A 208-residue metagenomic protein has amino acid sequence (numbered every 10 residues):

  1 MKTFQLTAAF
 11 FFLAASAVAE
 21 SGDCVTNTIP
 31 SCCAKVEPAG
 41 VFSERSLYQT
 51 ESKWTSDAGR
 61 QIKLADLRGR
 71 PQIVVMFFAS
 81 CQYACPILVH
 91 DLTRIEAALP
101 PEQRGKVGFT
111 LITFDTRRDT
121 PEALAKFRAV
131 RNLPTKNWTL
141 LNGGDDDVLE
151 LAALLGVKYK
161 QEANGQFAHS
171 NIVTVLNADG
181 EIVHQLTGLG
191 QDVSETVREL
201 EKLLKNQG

Functional and structural regions predicted by a protein language model:
M1-T55, N206-G208: N-terminal targeting signals for export/organelle localization
Q49-T50, Q72, S170-I172: Short loop/turn microsegments at loop-to-beta-strand junctions
L64-L92: Short active-site neighborhood of thiol/selenol oxidoreductases, capturing the structured segment around
L67-G69, F78-A79, I112-R117, L133 (+4 more regions): Solvent-exposed coil/turn segments that connect beta secondary-structure elements in extracytoplasmic/periplasmic
P71, F78, E96-Q103, R131 (+4 more regions): Sec/Tat-exported extracytoplasmic proteins
V89-L151: Structural microenvironment flanking redox-active thiols in thiol-disulfide oxidoreductases
K136-W138, L149, L155-E162, A168-T174: Structural micro-motif
E162-G208: Thiol-/selenol-based redox modules, centered on thioredoxin-like and closely related oxidoreductase domains
